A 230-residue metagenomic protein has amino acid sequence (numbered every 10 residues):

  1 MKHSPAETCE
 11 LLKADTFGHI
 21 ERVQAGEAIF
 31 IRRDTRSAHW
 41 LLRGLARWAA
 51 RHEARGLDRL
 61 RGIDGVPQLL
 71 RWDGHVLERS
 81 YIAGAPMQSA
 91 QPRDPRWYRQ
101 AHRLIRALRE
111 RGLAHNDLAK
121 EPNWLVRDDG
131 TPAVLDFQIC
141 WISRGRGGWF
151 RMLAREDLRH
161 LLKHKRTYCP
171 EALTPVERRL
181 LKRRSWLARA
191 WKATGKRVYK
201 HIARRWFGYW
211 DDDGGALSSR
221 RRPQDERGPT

Functional and structural regions predicted by a protein language model:
P5-D58: ATP-binding glycine-rich loop module of kinase domains
H39-R43, Q88-S89, S143-G145: A short acidic, helix-capping loop that chelates divalent metal ions and anchors anionic groups
A46-R51, R55-L104: Conserved structural core of kinase catalytic domains
L57, I105-R109, P122: Hydrophobic core positions within the conserved protein kinase catalytic domain
A83, K120, I139: Short, glycine/acidic-enriched loop or turn micro-motifs at the edges of active sites
E110-R127: Catalytic-loop of the protein kinase fold
R127-T230: C-lobe/activation-segment region of protein kinase-like
